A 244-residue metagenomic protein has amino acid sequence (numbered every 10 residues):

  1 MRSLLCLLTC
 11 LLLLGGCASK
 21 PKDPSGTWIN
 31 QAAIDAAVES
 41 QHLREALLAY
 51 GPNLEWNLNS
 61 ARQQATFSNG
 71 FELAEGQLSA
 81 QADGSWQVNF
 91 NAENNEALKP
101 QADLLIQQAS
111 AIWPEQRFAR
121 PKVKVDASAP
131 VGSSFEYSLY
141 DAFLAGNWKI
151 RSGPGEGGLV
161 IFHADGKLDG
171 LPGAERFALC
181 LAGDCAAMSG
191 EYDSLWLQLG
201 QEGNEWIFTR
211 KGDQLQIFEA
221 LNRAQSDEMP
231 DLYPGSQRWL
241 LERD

Functional and structural regions predicted by a protein language model:
M1-L4: Positively charged n-region of N-terminal signal peptides that target proteins for export
C6-G15: Bacterial N-terminal signal peptides
C17-I29, A129-K149: N-terminal helix-cap/turn-to-beta initiation motif at the start of protein domains
P21-L47: N-terminal export/targeting and maturation segments
A33-E39, L48-L105, S110, S152-G158 (+1 more regions): Contiguous, well-ordered beta-strand patches that form the walls/edges of small beta-barrel/beta-sandwich domains
P114-F143, W239-L240: Pro/Ala/Gly-rich low-complexity, hydrophilic intrinsically disordered segments
